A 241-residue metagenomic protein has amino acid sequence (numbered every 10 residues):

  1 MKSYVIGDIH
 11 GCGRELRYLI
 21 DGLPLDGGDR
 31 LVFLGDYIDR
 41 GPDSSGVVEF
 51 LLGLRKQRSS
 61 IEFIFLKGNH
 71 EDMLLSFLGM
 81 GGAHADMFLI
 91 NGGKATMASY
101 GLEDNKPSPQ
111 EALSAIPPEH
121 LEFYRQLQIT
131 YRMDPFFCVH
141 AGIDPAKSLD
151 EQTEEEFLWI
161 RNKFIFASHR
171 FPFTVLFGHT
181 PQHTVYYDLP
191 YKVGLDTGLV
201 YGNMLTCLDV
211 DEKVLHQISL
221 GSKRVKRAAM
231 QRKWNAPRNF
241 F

Functional and structural regions predicted by a protein language model:
M1, G27-R30, I61-E62, I129 (+2 more regions): Short coil/turn segments at beta-strand junctions that form active-site/ligand-binding loops
M1-R14, K226-R227, K233-F241: Short glycine- and acidic-rich boundary segments immediately preceding or forming the N-terminal edge of structured
K2, I6, G11-I90: Core catalytic region of metal-dependent phosphoesterases/phosphodiesterases, especially metallo-beta-lactamase-like
H10, R14, I38, S44 (+6 more regions): Short, flexible micro-motifs
R30-V32, E62, M87, S99 (+3 more regions): Intrinsic disorder/low-structure terminal segments
G79, I90, K94-M204, V210-K226 (+1 more regions): Acidic, His/Gly-enriched loop-helix segments that form or flank divalent-metal centers in metallo-dependent hydrolases
